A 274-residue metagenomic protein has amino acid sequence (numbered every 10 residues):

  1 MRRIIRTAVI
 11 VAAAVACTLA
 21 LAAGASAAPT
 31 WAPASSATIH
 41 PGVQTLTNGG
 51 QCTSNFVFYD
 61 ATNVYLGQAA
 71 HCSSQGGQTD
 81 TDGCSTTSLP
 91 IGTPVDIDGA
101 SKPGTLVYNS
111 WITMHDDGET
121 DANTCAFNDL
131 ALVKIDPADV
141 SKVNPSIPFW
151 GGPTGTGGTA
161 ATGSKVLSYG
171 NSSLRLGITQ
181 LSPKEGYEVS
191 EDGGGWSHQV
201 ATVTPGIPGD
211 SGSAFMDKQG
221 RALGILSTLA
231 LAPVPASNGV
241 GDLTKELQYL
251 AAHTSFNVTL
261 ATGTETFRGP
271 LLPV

Functional and structural regions predicted by a protein language model:
M1-A27: Secretory targeting and sorting signals
V11-V15, N123, Q199: N-terminal hydrophobic alpha-helix used for membrane targeting or insertion
L21-A23, I91, Y108, K134 (+2 more regions): Generic detector of low-complexity/intrinsically disordered segments and short hydrophobic N-terminal stretches
A28-P33: Cleaved targeting-peptide boundary
I39-S190, D217-K218: Serine endopeptidase catalytic core focused on the charge-relay Asp
H40-P41, S141-G151, L174-V274: Active-site region of chymotrypsin-like
